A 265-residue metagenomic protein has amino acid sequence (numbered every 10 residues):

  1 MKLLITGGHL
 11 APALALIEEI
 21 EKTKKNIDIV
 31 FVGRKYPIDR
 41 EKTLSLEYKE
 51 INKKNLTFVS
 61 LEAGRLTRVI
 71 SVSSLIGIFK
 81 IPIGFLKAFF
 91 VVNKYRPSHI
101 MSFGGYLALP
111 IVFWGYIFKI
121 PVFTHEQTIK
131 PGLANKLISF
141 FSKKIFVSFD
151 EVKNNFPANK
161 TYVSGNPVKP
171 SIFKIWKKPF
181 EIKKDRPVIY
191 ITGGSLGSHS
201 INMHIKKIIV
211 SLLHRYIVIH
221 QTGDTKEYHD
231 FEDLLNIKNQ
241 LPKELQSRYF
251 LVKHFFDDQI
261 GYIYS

Functional and structural regions predicted by a protein language model:
K2, T57, Y116-W176: Active-site-proximal region of nucleotide-activated glycan assembly enzymes, centered on histidine/acidic-rich loops
I5, N26-I76: Conserved nucleotide-sugar phosphate-binding/catalytic loop shared by glycosyltransferases and other
L10-K22: Short amphipathic alpha-helix
E21-K22, K49, L86-I100, L107-F123 (+1 more regions): Glycosyltransferases and closely related glycan-assembly transferases that use nucleotide-activated donors
P37-K42, K177, I182-S265: Donor-nucleotide binding loops and adjacent catalytic segments primarily of GT-B fold Leloir glycosyltransferases
L46, V147-N154, G223-K226, K238-N239: Short, polar loop motifs at secondary-structure junctions
A63-H99: An amphipathic, basic-hydrophobic alpha-helix
K87, G132-A134, D258-Y262: Short acidic active-site motifs
